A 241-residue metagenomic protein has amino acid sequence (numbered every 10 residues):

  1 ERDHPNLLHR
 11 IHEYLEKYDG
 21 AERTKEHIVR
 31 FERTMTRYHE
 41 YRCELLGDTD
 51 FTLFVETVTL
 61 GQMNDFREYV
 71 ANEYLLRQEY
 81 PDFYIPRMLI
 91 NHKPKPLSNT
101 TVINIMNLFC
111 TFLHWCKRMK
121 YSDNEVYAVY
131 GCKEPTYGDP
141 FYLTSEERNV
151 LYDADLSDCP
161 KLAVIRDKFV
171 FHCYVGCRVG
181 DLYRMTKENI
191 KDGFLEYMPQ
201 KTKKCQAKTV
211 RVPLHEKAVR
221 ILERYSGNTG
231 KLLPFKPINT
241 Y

Functional and structural regions predicted by a protein language model:
R2-L8, R23-E26, H39-I85: A Lys/Arg-rich helix-loop hairpin that forms a DNA/phosphate-binding surface
D3-T36, C116-M119: Short, aromatic/basic-rich helix-turn unit that serves as a nucleic-acid recognition element
Y18, L53-E56, K95, F141-Y142 (+1 more regions): Helix-turn-helix-type domain boundary/helix-start signal
F31-Y41, D65, Y69, T101-R118 (+1 more regions): Alpha-helical scaffold segments in carbohydrate-active enzymes
Q62, N104, L108, D167 (+2 more regions): Charged catalytic carboxylate motif
Y80, H92-N107, R118-V179, K236-P237: Basic, Lys/Arg- and aromatic-enriched nucleic-acid-binding interface segment
G131, V175, R184-E223: Conserved tyrosine-mediated DNA breakage-rejoining catalytic core shared by Y-recombinases
H215-Y241: Active-site/catalytic core of tyrosine-dependent DNA strand-transfer enzymes
